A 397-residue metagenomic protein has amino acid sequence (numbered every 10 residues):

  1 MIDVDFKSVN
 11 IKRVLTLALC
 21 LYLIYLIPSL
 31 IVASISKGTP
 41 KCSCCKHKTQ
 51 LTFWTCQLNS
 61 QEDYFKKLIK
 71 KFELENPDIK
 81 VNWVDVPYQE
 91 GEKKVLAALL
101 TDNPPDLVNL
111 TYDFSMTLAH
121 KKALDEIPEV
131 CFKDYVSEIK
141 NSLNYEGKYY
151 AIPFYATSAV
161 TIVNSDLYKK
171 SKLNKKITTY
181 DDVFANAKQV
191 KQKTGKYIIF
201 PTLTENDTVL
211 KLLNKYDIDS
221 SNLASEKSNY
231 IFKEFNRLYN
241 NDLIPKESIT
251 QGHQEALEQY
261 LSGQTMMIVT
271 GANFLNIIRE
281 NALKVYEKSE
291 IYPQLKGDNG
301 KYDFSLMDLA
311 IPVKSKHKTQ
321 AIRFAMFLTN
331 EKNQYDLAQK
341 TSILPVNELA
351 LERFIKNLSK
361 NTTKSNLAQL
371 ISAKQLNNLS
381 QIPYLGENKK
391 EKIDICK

Functional and structural regions predicted by a protein language model:
M1-F114, D298-N299, T319-Q320: Conserved N-terminal structural module of periplasmic/extracytoplasmic solute-binding proteins
I2-V9, T362-K397: C-terminal capping/gating helix-and-loop segments adjacent to ligand/active sites or protein-protein/ligand interfaces
K70, K80-N82, N240-L243, E280-L344 (+1 more regions): Extracytoplasmic/periplasmic substrate-recognition and gating elements
K71, N76-E138, D166-K172, T178 (+3 more regions): Extracytoplasmic "Venus flytrap"/periplasmic binding protein-like
T111-V160, K169, D182-F184, Q192 (+2 more regions): Hinge/lid segment of periplasmic solute-binding proteins
M116-A123, S137-K176, P201-S221, D303-I311 (+1 more regions): Periplasmic solute-binding protein
P128-Y135, N214-K233, E280-K284, P293-Y302 (+1 more regions): Short, solvent-exposed loop/beta-turn-alpha elements that line the ligand-binding surface or hinge of extracytoplasmic
A187-K188, S221-G252: Glycine-centered hinge/linker elements that transmit conformational signals in sensory and ligand-binding systems
